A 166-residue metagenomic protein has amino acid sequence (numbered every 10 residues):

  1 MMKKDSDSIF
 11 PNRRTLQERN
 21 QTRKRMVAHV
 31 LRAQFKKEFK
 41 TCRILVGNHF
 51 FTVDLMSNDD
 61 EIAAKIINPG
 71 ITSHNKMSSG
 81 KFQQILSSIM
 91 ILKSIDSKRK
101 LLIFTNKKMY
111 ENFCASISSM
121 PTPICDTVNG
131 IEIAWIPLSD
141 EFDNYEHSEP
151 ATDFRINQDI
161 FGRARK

Functional and structural regions predicted by a protein language model:
M2, L86, M90, A115-K166: Non-catalytic C-terminal interaction segments of nucleic acid-processing enzymes
M2-V46: Acidic-basic catalytic patches of nuclease active cores, encompassing PD-(D/E)XK and other metal-cofactor nuclease
A33-Q34, S94-K98, T127: Alpha-helix C-cap/termination motif
K40-I44, F50-D54, K76-M77, L86-I91: Short secondary-structure capping micro-motifs at structural edges
R43-I44, I103-K107, I136-D140: Acidic carboxylate-rich catalytic motifs and surrounding loops in phosphoryl-/glycosyl-chemistry enzymes
G47-N48, M56-N58, S94-S97: Flexible, charged surface loops at secondary-structure boundaries
F51-N68: Active-site beta-strand-loop-beta-strand hairpin of nuclease catalytic cores that positions key catalytic residues
I66-P121: Catalytic cores of nucleic-acid endonucleases
